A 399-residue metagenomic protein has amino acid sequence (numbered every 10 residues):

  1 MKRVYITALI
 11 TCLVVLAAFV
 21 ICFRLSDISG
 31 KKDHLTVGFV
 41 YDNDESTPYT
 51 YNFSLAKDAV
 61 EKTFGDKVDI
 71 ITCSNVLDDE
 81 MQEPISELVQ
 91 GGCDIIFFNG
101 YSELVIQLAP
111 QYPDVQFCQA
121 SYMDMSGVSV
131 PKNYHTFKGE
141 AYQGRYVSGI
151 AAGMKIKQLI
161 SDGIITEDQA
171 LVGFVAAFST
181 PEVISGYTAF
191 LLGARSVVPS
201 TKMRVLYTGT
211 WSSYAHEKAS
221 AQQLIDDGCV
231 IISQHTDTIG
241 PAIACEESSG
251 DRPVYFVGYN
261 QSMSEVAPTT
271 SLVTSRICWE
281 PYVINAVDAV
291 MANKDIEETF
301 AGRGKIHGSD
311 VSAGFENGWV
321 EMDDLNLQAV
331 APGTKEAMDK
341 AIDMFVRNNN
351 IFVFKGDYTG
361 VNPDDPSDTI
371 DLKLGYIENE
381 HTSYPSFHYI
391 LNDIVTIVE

Functional and structural regions predicted by a protein language model:
M1-L13, C22-F23: N-terminal Sec-pathway targeting helices
V4-Y5, F23-E399: A residue-level marker of the well-folded mature domains of exported/periplasmic proteins
A18-V20: Alpha-helical transmembrane segments
